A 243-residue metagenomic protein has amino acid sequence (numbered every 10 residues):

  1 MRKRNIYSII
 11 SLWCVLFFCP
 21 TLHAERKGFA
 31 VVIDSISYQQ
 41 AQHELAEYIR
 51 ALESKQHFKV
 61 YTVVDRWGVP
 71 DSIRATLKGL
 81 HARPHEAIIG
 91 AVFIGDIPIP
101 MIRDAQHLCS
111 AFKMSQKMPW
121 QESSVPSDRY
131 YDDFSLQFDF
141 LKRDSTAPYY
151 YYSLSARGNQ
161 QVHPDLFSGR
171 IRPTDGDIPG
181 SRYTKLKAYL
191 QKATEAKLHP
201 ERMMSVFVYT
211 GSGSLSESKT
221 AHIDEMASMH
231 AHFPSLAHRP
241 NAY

Functional and structural regions predicted by a protein language model:
M1-E25: Bacterial Sec-dependent N-terminal signal peptides
E25-Y243: Cysteine-dependent hydrolase recognition
